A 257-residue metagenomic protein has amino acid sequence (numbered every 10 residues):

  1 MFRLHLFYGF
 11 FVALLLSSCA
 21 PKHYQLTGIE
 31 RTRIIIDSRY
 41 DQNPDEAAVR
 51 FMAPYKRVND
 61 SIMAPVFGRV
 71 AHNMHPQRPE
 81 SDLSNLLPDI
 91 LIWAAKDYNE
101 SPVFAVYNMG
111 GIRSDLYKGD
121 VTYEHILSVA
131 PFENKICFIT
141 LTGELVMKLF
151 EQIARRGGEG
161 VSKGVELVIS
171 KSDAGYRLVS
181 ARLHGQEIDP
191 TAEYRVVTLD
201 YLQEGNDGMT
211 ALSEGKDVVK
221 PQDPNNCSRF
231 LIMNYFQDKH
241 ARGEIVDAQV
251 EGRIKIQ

Functional and structural regions predicted by a protein language model:
M1-F7: Bacterial N-terminal signal peptides that target proteins for export
G9-V12: Sec-dependent N-terminal signal peptides
L15-S18: C-terminal motif of bacterial Sec signal peptides marking the signal peptidase cleavage site
P21-D37, L86, I92-A94, E100-A105 (+1 more regions): Feature captures C-terminal
R31-D115: Hard-cation-handling environments
